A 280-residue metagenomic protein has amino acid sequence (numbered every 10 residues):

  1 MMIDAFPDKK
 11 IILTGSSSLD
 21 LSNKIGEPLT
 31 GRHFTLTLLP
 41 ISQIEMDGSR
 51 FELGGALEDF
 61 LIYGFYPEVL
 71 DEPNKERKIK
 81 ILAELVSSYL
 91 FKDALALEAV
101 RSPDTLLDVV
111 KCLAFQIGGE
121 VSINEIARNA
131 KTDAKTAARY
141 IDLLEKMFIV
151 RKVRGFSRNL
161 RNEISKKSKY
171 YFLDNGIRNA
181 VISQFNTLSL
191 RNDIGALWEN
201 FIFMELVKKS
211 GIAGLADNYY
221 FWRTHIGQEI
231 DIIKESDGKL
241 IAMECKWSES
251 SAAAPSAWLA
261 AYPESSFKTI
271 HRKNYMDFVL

Functional and structural regions predicted by a protein language model:
D4-E27, L144: Sensor-1/coupling segment of RecA-like P-loop NTPase cores
S16-S122: Interdomain motor-coupling "hinge/lid" segment immediately C-terminal to the ATP-binding subdomain of NTP-driven enzymes
S17-L19, T224-I226, W247-S251: Short beta->alpha connector loops
L19-K24, I44-E45, A180, A252-A254 (+1 more regions): Switch/connector loops and helix/strand junctions flanking conserved nucleotide-binding motifs in nucleotide-processing
K75-D237: Accessory nucleic acid-recognition modules appended to NTPase machines
G238-S250: Active-site ExK catalytic segment of metal-dependent nucleases
W247-L280: Catalytic cores of nucleic-acid endonucleases
